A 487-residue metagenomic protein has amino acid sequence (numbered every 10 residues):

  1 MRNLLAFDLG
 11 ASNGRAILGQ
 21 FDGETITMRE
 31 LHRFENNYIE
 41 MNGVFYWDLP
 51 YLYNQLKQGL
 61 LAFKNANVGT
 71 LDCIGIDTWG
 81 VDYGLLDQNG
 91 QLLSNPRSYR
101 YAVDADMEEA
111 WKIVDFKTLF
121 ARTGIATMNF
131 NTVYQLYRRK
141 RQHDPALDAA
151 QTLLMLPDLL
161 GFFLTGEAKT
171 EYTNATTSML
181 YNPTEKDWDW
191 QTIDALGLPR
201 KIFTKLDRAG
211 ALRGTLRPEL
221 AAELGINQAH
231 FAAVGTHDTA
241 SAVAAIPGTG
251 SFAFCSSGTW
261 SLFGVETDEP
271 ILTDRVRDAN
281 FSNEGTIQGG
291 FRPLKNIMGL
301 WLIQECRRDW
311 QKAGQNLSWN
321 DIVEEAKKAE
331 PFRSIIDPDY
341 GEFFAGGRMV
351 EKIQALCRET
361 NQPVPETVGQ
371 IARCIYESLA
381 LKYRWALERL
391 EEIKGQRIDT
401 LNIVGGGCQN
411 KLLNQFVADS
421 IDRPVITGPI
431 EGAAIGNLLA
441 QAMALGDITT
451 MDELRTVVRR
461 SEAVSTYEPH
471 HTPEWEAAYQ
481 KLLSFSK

Functional and structural regions predicted by a protein language model:
M1-S94, A149, A221-A232, I421-R423: N-terminal glycine/serine-rich phosphate-binding loop of ATP-dependent small-molecule kinases, especially carbohydrate
L5-A6, K112-T123, Y134-M155, G161-E167 (+6 more regions): Active-site core segments that coordinate phosphate-bearing ligands/cofactors across diverse enzyme families
R33, R97-A105, A175-T176, T259-S261 (+1 more regions): Short, acidic/turn-prone active-site loops that include or flank metal/cofactor- and phosphate-binding residues
L61, N65-Y99, A126-F130, G161-N182 (+1 more regions): Short beta-strand-loop/turn "lid" adjacent to the catalytic site in phosphate-handling enzymes
G69-T78, T152, K205, G395-G405: Short glycine-rich phosphate-binding loop at a beta-alpha junction
D77-V81, A209-G210, S257-W260, T400-C408: Glycine-rich beta-strand-to-loop/alpha-helix junction loops that act as flexible
R97-F116, L439: Short alpha-helix plus adjacent loop in nuclease-associated cores
